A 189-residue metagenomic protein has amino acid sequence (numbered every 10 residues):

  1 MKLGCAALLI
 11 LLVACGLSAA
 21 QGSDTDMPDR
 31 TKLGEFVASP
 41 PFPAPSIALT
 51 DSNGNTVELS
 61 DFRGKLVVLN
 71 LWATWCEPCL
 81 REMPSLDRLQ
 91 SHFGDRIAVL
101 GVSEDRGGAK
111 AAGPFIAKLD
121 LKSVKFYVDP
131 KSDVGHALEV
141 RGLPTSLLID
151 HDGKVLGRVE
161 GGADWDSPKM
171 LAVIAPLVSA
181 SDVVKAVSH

Functional and structural regions predicted by a protein language model:
M1-C5: Positively charged n-region of N-terminal signal peptides that target proteins for export
A6-A14: Bacterial N-terminal signal peptides
A19-S46, V187: N-proximal helix/coil linker or "cap" segments that precede and/or mark the start of modular domains
V57-L80: Short active-site neighborhood of thiol/selenol oxidoreductases, capturing the structured segment around
V67-L69, L100-V102, L147: Conserved hydrophobic packing residues within short motifs/helices of P-loop NTPase cores of ABC-family ATPases
L80-L119, P130-A137: Structural microenvironment flanking redox-active thiols in thiol-disulfide oxidoreductases
I116-S123, D129-S179: Thiol/disulfide oxidoreductase modules built on the thioredoxin-like
A180-H189: Non-globular targeting/processing and membrane-anchoring segments
